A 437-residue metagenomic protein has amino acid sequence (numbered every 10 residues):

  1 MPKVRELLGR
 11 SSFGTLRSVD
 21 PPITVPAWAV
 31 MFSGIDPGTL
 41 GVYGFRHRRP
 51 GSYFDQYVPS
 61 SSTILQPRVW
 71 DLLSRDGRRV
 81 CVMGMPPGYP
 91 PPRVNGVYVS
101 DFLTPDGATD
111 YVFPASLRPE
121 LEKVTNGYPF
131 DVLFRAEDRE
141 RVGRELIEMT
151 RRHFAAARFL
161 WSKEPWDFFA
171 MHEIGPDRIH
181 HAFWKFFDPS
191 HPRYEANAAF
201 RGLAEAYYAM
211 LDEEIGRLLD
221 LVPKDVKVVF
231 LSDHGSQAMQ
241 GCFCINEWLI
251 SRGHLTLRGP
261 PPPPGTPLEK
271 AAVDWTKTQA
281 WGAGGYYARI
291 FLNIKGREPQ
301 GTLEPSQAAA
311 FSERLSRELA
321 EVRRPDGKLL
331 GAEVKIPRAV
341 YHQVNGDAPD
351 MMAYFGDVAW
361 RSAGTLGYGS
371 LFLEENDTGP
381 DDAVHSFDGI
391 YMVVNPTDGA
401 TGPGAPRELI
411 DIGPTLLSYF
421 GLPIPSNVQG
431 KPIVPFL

Functional and structural regions predicted by a protein language model:
M1, R17, F45-D76, P91-G96 (+4 more regions): Secreted, luminal/periplasmic, and some membrane-associated catalytic domains that remodel anionic oxygen-ester
M1-D167, I174-H181, I290, K431-F436: Active-site-proximal alpha/beta segments of enzymes that process anionic O-linked groups
P2, P26, I64-D71, R151 (+9 more regions): A structural signal for well-ordered alpha-helical segments within the folded catalytic domains of diverse enzymes
P21-P22, D36-G38, V80, P86-P90 (+10 more regions): Short, solvent-exposed loop/turn segments at secondary-structure junctions
G143-E164, F168-F169, I179, K185-F230 (+2 more regions): A long, amphipathic alpha-helix that forms part of the scaffold/cap immediately adjacent to metal-dependent active
F355-G413: Low-complexity, glycine/alanine/valine/leucine- and proline-rich hydrophobic stretches
